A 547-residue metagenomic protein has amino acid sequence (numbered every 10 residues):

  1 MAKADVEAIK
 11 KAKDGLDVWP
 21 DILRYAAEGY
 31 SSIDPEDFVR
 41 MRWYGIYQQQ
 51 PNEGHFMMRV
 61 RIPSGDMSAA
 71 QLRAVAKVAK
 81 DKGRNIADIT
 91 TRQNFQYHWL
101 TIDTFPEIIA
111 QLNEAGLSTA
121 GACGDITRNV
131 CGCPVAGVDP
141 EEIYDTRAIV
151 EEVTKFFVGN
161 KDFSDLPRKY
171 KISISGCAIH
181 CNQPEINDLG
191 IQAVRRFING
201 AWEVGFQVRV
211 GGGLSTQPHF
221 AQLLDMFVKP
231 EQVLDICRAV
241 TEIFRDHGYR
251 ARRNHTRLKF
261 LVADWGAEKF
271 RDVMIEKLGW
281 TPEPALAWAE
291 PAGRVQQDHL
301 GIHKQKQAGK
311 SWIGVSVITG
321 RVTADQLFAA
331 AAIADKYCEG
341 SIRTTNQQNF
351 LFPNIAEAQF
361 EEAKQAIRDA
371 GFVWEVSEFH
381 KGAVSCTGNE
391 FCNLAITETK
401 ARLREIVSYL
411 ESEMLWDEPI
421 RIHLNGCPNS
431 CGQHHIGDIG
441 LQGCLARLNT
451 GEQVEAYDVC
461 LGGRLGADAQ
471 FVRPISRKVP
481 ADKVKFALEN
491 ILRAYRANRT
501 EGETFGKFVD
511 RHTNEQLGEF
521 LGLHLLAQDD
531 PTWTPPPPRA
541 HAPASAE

Functional and structural regions predicted by a protein language model:
M1-E547: Peripheral terminal and linker regions in Fe-S/redox and tRNA-modifying enzymes
